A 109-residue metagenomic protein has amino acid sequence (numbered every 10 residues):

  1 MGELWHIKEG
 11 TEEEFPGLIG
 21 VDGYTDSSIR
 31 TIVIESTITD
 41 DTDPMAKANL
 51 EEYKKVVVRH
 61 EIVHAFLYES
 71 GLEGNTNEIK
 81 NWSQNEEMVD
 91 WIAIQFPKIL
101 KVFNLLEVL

Functional and structural regions predicted by a protein language model:
M1-K54, Y68-E69, E78-I94, L109: Active-site scaffold of zinc-dependent metalloenzymes
V56-Y68: Active-site recognition of the HExxH zinc-binding catalytic motif
A65, E69-G74, F96-F103: Amphipathic alpha-helical interaction segments
F103-L109: Long, well-structured alpha-helical subdomains associated with metal-dependent extracellular/ecto-lumenal hydrolases
